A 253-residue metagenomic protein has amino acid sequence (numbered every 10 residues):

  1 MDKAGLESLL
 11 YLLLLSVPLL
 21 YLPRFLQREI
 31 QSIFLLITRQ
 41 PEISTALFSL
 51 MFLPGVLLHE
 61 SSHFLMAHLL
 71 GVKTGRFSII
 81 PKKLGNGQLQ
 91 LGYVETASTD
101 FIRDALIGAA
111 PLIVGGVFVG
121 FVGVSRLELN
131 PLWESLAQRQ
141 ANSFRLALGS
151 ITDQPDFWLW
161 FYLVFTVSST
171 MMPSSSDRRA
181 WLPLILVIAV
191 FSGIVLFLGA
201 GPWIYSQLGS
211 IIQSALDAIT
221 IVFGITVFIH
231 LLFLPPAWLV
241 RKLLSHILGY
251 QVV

Functional and structural regions predicted by a protein language model:
M1, M51, M66, M171-M172: Detector for methionine-enriched segments
M1-D2, V252: Short, low-complexity, intrinsically disordered N-terminal peptides in bacterial proteins
D2-L35, G87-S245: Metalloprotease/metallohydrolase-associated module, dominated by Zn2+-dependent proteases
F34-D100: Small-residue-rich helix-interface/hinge motifs
S78-I79, K83, I185, V195 (+1 more regions): Flexible domain-boundary/linker segments
L243-V253: Short, highly charged, low-complexity non-transmembrane loops/tails of multi-pass membrane proteins
